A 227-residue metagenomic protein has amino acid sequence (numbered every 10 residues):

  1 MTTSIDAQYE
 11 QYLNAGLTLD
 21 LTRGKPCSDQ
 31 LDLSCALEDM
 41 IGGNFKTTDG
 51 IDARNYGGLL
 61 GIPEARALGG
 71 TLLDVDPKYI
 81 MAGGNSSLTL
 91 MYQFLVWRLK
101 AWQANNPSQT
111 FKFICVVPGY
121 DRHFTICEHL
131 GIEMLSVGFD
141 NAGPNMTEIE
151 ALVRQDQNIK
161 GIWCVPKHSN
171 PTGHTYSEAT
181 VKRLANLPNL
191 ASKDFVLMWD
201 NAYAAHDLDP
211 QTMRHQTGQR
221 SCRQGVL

Functional and structural regions predicted by a protein language model:
M1-L60, E64-A65, G70-T71: N-terminal "arm"/small-domain region of PLP-dependent enzymes with the aminotransferase-like
I51-K193, A204-Q224: Conserved core of the PLP fold type I
M198-W199: Generic enzyme active-site microenvironment
L227: PLP-dependent aminotransferase class I/II
